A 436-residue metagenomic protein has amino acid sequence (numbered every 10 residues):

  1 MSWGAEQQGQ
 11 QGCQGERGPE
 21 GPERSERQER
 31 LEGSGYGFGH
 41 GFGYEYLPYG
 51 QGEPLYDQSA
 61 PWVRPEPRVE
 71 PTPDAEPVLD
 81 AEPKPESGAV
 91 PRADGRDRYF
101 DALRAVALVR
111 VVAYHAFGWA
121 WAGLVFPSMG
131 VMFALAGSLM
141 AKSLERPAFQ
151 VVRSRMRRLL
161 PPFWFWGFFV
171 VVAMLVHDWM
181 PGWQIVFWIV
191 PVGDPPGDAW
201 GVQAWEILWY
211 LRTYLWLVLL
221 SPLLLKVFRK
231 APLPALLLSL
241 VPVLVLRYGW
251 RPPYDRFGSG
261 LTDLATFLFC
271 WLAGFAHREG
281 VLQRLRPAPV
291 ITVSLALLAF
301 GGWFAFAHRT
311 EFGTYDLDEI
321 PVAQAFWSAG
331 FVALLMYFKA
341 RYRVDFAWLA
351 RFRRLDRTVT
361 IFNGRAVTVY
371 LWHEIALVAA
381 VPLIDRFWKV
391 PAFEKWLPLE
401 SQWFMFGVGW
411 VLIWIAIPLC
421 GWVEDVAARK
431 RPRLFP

Functional and structural regions predicted by a protein language model:
M1-R96, V426-P436: Actinobacteria-biased recognition of intrinsically disordered, low-complexity terminal regions
P83-P436: Alpha-helical transmembrane segments and their immediate juxtamembrane cytosolic regions
